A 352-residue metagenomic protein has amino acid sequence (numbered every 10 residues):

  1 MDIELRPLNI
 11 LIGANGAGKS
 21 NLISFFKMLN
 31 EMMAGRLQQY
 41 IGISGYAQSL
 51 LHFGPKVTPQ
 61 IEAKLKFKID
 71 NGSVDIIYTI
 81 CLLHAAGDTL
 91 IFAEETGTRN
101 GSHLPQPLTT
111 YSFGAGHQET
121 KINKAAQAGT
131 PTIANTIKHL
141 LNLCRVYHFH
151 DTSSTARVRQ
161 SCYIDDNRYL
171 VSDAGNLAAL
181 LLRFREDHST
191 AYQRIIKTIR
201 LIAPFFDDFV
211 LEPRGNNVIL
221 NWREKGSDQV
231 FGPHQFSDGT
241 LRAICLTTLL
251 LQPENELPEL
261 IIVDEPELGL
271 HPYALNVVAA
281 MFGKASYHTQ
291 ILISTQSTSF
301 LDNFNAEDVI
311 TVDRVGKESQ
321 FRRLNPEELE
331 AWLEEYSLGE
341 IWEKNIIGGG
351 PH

Functional and structural regions predicted by a protein language model:
M1-D2, L250: Pre-Walker A adenine-sensing motif
R6-S44, D173, A243-L249, S297: Phosphate-binding glycine-rich loops of NTP-binding sites
I23-G87: Conserved P-loop NTP-binding catalytic core
P55-T58, N71, L251-E256, G283-Y287 (+1 more regions): Conserved catalytic network of the ASCE P-loop NTPase/AAA+ motor domain
D70-L201, D207-V210: Electropositive, glycine-dotted interaction segments that contact anionic polymers or phosphate-rich ligands
I219, E224-S227, P233-V263, Y273-L275 (+2 more regions): GG-anchored amphipathic helix commonly corresponding to the ABC/SMC/Rad50 NBD signature/C-loop
N276-H352: C-terminal lobe/lid and adjacent interdomain/linker elements of RecA-like ASCE P-loop ATPase modules
